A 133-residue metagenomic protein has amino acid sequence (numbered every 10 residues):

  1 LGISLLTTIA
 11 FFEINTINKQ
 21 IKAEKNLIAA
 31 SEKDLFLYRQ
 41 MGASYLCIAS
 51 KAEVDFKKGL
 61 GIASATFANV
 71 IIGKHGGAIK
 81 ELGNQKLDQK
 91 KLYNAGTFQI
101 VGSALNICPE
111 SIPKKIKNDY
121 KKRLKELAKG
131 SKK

Functional and structural regions predicted by a protein language model:
L1-K19: Classical Sec-dependent N-terminal signal peptides that target proteins to the secretory pathway
G2-L5, K33-L35, G96: Short, flexible coil/linker segments at or flanking structured domains
S4-L5, N26, K91, A104: Acidic/proline-rich low-complexity IDRs
T8-I9, L35, G42, S64 (+2 more regions): Generic intrinsically disordered, low-complexity segments enriched for polar/acidic and small residues
F11-F12, F36, F56, F67 (+2 more regions): Phenylalanine-focused residue identity feature
I14-K33, K129-G130: Intrinsically disordered, low-complexity linker/tail regions enriched in Pro/Ser/Thr and polar/acidic residues
E24-N84: Short N-proximal segments of mature Sec-exported proteins
G61-K133: Compact alpha-helical subdomains of small soluble proteins
